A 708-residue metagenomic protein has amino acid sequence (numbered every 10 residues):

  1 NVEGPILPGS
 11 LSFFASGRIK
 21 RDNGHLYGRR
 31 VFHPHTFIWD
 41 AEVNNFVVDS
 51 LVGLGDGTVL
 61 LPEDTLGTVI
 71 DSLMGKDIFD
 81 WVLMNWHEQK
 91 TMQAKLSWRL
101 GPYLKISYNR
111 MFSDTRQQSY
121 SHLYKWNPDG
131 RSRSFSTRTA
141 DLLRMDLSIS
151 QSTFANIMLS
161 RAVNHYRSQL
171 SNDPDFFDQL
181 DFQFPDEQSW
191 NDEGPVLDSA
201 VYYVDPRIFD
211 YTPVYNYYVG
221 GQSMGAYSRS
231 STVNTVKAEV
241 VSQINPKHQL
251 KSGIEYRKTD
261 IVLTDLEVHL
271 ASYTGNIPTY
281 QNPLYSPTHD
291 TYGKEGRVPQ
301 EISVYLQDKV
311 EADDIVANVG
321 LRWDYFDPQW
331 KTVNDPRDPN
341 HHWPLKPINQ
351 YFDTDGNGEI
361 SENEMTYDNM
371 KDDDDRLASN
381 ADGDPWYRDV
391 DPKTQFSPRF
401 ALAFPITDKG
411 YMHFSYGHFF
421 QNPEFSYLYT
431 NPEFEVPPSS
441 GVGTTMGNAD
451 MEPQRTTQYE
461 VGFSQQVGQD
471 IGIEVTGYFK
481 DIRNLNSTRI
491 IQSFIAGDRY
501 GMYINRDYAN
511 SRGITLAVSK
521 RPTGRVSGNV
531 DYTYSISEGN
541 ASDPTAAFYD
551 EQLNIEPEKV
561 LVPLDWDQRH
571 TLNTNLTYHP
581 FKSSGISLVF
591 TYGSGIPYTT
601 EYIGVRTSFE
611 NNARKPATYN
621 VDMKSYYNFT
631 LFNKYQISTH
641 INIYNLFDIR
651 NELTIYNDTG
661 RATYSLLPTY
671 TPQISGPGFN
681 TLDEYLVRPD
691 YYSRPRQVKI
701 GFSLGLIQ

Functional and structural regions predicted by a protein language model:
N1-R116, R133-A155, P398: Transmembrane beta-barrel wall of Gram-negative outer-membrane proteins
S10-F13, Y103-I106, R116, S152-A155 (+8 more regions): Repeated loop/turn-to-beta-strand initiation elements of outer-membrane beta-barrel proteins
A15-R21, Y108-F112, I157-V163, S252-K258 (+8 more regions): Transmembrane beta-barrel strands of outer-membrane/channel proteins
Y27-G28, H35, D40, S583 (+2 more regions): C-terminal beta-signal and adjacent terminal beta-strands/loops of Gram-negative outer-membrane beta-barrel proteins
D40, F79, L83, N216 (+4 more regions): Signature of Gram-negative outer-membrane beta-barrel scaffolds
S107-V310, T332: Replace "related TpsB outer-membrane translocases also match" with "some related outer-membrane beta-barrels such as
N156-S160, N164, P405, Y411-Y429 (+5 more regions): Membrane-embedded beta-barrel scaffold of Gram-negative outer-membrane proteins
G477-D481, N486-T488, S493-E601, S703: Gram-negative outer-membrane beta-barrel transporters
